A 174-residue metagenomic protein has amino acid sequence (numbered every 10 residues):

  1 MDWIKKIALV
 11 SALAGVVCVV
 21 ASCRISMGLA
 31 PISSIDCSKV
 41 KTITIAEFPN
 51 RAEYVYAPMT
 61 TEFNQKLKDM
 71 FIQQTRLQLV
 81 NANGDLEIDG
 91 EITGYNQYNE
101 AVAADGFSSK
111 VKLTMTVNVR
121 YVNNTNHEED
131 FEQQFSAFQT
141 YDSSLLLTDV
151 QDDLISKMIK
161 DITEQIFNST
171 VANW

Functional and structural regions predicted by a protein language model:
M1-A12: Bacterial N-terminal signal peptides that target proteins for export
D2-W3, V19-Q65, D69, R76 (+2 more regions): A structural "domain/chain start" motif
V10-V20: Bacterial N-terminal signal peptides
P31, Q73-Q78, D85-D130, F138-D149 (+1 more regions): Surface-exposed short loop/turn segments
V55, M59, S109, V150 (+2 more regions): Conserved acidic
Q151-W174: Compositionally biased, intrinsically disordered linkers/stalks adjacent to structured regions
